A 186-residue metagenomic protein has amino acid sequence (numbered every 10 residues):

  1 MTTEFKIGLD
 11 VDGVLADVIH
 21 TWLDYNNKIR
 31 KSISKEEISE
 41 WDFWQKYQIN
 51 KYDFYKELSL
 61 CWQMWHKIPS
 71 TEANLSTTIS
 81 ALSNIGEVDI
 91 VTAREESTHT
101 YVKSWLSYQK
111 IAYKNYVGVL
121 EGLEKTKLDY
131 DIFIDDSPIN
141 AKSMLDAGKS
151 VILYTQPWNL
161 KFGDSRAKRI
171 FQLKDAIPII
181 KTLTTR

Functional and structural regions predicted by a protein language model:
M1-Y55: Active-site neighborhood of HAD-like aspartate-dependent phosphohydrolases
G13-A16, T21-W22, E95-T98, L123 (+2 more regions): Short, solvent-exposed loop/turn segments at secondary-structure junctions
S59-I90, E95-T100: Short, acidic loop-to-helix structural element flanking the phosphoryl-transfer center in phosphate-processing enzymes
V91-L145: Substrate-recognition "cap/lid" segment bordering the active-site pocket of phosphatases
Y116-V119, A167-D175: Short acidic-hydrophobic, aromatic-tinged amphipathic segments that line or gate anion-handling sites
E124-K127, D175-R186: Short amphipathic alpha-helix with an adjacent loop that forms part of the alpha/beta core around
I134-F171: Acidic, Mg2+-coordinating phosphoryl-transfer loop and its flanking beta/alpha structural elements, shared across
